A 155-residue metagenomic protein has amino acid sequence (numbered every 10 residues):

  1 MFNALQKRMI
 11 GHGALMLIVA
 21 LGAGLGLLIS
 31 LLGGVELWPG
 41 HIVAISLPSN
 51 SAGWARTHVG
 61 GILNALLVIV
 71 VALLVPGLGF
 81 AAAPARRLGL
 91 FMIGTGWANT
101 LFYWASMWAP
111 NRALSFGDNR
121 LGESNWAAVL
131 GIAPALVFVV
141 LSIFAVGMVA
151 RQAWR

Functional and structural regions predicted by a protein language model:
M1-L5: Short, Lys/Arg-rich, polar N-terminal cytosolic tail immediately upstream of the first transmembrane signal-anchor
G11-L32, A52-V75, L90-W108, P134-R151: Hydrophobic cores of alpha-helical transmembrane segments in multi-pass integral membrane proteins
V35, G79, P110-G117, A153-W154: Membrane-interfacial segments
L37-A52: Perimembrane loop-to-helix junctions flanking transmembrane segments
A72-R86: Juxtamembrane helix-break-helix junctions at the cytosolic face of small multi-pass alpha-helical membrane proteins
A113-L130: Short, membrane-exposed interhelical loops at transmembrane-helix boundaries
N125-L136, A153: N-terminal leader/targeting pre-sequences
